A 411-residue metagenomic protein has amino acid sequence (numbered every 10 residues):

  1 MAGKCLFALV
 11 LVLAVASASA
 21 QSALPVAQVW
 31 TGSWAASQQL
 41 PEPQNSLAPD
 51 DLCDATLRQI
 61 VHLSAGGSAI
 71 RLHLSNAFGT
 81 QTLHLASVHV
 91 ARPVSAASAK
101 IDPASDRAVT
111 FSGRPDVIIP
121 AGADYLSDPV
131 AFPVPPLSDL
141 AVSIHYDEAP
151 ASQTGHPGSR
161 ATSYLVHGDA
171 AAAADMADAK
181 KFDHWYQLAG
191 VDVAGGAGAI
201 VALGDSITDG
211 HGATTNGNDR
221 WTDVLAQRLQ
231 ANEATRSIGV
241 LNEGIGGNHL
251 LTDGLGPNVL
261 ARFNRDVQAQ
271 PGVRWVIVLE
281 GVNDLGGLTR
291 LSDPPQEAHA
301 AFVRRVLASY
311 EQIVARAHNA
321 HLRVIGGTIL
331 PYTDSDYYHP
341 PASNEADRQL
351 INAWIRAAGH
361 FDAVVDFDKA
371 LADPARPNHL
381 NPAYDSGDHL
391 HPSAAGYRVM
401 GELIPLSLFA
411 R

Functional and structural regions predicted by a protein language model:
L6-A16: Bacterial N-terminal signal peptides
A18-L203, A213-N216, A234, R411: N-terminal secretory targeting modules
R71, A199-G204, T208, I238-G244 (+4 more regions): Structural recognition of the beta-strand scaffold that forms the well-ordered cores of secreted hydrolase catalytic
A151-S152, G210-G212, L250-T252, L285-T289 (+2 more regions): Extracytoplasmic/secreted cell-surface and envelope-processing proteins
Y186, T222-L229, L255-P271, A308-Q312: Alpha-helical scaffolding within the catalytic cores of extracellular/periplasmic polymer-degrading hydrolases
G210-D223: Glycine- and acidic-residue-enriched helix-capping/strand-helix junction motifs
A213, I245-R304: Oxyanion-hole/transition-state-stabilizing segment in secreted/luminal serine hydrolases and related acyltransferases
L260, G286, I329-R411: Catalytic His-Asp segment of secreted/periplasmic serine-dependent ester chemistry enzymes
